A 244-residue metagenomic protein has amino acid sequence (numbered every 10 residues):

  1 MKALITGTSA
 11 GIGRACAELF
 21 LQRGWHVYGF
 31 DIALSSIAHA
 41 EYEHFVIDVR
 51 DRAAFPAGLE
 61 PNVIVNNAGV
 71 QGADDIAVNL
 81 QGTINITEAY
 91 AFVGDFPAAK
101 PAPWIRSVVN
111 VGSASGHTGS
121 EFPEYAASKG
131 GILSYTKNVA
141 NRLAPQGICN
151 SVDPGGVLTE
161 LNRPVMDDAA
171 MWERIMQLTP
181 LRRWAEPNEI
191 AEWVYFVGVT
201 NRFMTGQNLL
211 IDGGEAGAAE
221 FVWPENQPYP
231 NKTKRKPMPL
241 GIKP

Functional and structural regions predicted by a protein language model:
S9, A17: N-terminal Rossmann NAD(P)H-binding glycine-rich loop of SDR-like oxidoreductase domains
N67-G72, G214: Conserved NAD(P)H cofactor-binding loop of Rossmann-fold oxidoreductase domains
A73, A98-G131, T136-P145, G156-V157: Catalytic loop of short-chain dehydrogenase/reductase
A144-I148, M204-G206: Short, small/polar-rich loop/turn modules that mediate ligand/substrate recognition or access, typified
D153-P164: Short, flexible catalytic-loop segment of classical short-chain dehydrogenase/reductase
R183-I211, A216-G217: C-terminal substrate-recognition "lid" of short-chain dehydrogenase/reductases
T205-P244: Short C-terminal tail/terminal secondary-structure segment of NAD(P)H-dependent dehydrogenase/reductase domains
